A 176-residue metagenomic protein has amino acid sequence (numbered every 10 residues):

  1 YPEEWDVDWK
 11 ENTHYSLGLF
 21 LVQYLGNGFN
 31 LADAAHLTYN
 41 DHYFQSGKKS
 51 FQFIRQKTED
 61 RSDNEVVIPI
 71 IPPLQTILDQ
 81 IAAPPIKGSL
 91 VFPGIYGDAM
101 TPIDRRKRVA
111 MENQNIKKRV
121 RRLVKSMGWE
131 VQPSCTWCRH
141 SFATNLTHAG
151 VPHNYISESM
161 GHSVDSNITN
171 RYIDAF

Functional and structural regions predicted by a protein language model:
Y1, I71-E130: Active-site/catalytic core of tyrosine-dependent DNA strand-transfer enzymes
Y1-L31, A35: Basic, Lys/Arg- and aromatic-enriched nucleic-acid-binding interface segment
E4-E11, K87, K117-E158, H162: Short, basic (Lys/Arg/His-rich) helix/loop patches that form interaction surfaces in the mid-to-C-terminal regions
D6-K10, Q56-P69, I103-E112, W129-W137 (+1 more regions): Short, contiguous acidic/charged loop-to-helix segments that flank catalytic cores in large enzymes
G28, N40, Q80-P84, H148 (+2 more regions): Short, well-ordered loop/turn and helix-capping segments at boundaries between secondary-structure elements and domains
N30-A34, A143, I168: Extended, hydrophobic alpha-helical segments in both membrane/secreted and soluble proteins
H36-Q80: Conserved tyrosine-mediated DNA breakage-rejoining catalytic core shared by Y-recombinases
R55-E59, M160-F176: Catalytic-site neighborhood detector that most strongly recognizes the C-terminal catalytic loop/helix of tyrosine
